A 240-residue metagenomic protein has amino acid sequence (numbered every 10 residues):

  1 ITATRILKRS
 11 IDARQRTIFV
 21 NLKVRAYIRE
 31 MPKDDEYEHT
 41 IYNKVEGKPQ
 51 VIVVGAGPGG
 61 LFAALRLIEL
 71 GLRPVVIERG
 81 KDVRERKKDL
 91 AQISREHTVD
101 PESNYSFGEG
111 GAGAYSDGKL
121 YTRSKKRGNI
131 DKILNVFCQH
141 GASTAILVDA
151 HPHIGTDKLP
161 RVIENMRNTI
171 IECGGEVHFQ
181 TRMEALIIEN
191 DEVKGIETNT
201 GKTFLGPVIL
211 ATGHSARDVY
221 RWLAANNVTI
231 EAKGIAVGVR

Functional and structural regions predicted by a protein language model:
I1-V20, V24-R240: Residues forming the flavin
